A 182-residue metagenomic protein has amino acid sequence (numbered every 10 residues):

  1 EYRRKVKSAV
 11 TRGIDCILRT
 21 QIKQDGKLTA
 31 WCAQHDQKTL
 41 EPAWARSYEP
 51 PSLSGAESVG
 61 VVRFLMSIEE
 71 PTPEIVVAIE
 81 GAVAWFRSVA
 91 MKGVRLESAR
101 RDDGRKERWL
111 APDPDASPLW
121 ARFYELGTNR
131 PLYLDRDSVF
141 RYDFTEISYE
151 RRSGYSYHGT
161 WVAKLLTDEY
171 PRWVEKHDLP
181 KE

Functional and structural regions predicted by a protein language model:
Y2-L28: Beta-propeller domains
Y2-R12, K38-A45, E49, L53-E182: Terminal, non-catalytic domain-edge segments
A30-Q37: Short, surface-exposed glycine/acidic/tryptophan-bearing loops
